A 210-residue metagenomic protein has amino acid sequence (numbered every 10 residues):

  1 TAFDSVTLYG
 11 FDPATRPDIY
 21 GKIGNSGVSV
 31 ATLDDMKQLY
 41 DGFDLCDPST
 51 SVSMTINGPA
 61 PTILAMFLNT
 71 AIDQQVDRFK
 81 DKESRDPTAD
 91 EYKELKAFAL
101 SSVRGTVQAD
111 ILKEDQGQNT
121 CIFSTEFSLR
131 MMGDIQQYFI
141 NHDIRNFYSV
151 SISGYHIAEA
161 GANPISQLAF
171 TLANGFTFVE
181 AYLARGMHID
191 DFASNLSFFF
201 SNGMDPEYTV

Functional and structural regions predicted by a protein language model:
T1-T209: Catalytic alpha/beta active-site cores
